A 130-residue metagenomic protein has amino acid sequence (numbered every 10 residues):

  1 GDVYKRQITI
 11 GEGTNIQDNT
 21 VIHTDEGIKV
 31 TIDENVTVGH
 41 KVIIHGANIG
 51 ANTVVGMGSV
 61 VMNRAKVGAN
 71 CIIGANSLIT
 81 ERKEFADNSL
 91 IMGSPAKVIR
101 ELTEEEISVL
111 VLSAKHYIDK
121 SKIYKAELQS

Functional and structural regions predicted by a protein language model:
D2-Y4: Short, small-residue-biased leader/transition segments that mark boundaries at the very start of proteins
G11-E12, Q17-D18, H23-T24, D33-E34 (+9 more regions): Left-handed beta-helix
I28-V38, V42-I43, L90-S130: C-terminal segments of enzyme domains that contribute to small-molecule binding surfaces
